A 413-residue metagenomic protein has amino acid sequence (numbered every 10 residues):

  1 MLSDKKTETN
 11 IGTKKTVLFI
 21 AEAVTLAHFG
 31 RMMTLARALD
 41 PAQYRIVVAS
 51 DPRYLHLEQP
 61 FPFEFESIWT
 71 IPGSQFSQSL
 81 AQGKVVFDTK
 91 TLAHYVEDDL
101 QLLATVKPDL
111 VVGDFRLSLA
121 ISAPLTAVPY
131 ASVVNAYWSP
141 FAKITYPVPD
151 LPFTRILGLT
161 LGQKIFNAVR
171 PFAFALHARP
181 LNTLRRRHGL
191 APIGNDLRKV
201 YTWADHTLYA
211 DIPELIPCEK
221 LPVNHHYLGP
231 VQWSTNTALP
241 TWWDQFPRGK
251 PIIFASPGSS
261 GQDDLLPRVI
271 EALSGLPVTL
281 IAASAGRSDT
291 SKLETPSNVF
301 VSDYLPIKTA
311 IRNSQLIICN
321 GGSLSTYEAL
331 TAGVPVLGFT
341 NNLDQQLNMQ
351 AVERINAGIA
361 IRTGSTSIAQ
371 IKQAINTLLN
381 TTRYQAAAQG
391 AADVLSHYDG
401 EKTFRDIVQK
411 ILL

Functional and structural regions predicted by a protein language model:
L2-K143, P147-T160, A282-N313, I317-T331 (+2 more regions): Glycosyltransferase specificity loop/lid
T13, A36, E214-L316: Donor-nucleotide binding loops and adjacent catalytic segments primarily of GT-B fold Leloir glycosyltransferases
T16-V17, T207, I253: Conserved hydrophobic helix-helix packing surfaces used for dimerization/oligomerization
A21, Q82-D88, L103, H177-R185 (+1 more regions): Short, basic, glycine/proline-bearing loop/turn elements
E22, D51, A210-I212, P257-S259: Structural motif
Q43, P62, P108, A204-D205 (+4 more regions): Short, well-ordered alpha-helix to beta-strand connector turns
L55, L117-S118, Y137-S139, P213-L215 (+2 more regions): Short, solvent-exposed loop/turn segments at secondary-structure junctions
A131-P217: Active-site-proximal region of nucleotide-activated glycan assembly enzymes, centered on histidine/acidic-rich loops
